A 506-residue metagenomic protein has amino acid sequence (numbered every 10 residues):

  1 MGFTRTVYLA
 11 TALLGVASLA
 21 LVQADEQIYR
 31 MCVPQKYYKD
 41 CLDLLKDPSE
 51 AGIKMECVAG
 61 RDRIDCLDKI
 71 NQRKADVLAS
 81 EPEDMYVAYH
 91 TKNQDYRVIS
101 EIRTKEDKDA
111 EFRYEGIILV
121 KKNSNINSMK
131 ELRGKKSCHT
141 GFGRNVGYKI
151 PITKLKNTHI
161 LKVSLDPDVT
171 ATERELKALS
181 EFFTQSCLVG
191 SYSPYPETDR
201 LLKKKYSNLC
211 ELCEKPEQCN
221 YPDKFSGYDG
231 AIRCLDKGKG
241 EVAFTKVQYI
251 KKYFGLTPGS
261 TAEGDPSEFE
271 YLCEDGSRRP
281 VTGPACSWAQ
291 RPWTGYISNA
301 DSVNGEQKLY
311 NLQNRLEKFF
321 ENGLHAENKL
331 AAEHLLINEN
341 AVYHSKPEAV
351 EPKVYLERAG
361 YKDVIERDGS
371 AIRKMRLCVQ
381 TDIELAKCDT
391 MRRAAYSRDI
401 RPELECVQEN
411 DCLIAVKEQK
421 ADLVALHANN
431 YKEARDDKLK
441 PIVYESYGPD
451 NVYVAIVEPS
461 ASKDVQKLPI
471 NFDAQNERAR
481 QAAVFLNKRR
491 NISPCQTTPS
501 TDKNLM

Functional and structural regions predicted by a protein language model:
G2-A75, S80-E83, E101-R113, K130 (+9 more regions): N-terminal hydrophobic or amphipathic helices and topogenic motifs
Q27-M31, R133-S137, V242, K374-L377 (+1 more regions): Hydrophobic beta-strand segments of well-ordered beta-sheets in folded domains
S49, I70, K74-L78, A88-N93 (+9 more regions): Domain-wide signal for the mature, well-folded portions of proteins, strongly enriched in nucleus-encoded organellar
K74, Y86, K122, H139-G141 (+9 more regions): Sec/Tat-exported extracytoplasmic proteins
A79-D95, K154, D199-L209, R233-D236 (+5 more regions): A ligand-binding cleft/hinge motif common to bilobed small-molecule-binding domains
E83-V87, S124-I126, F142-V146, Q248-K252 (+5 more regions): Solvent-exposed loop/turn segments at secondary-structure junctions within structured extracellular/periplasmic domains
E101-F182, E445-C495: A conserved helix-loop-strand patch within extracytoplasmic ligand-binding domains of the periplasmic binding
N220-A231, D236-G238: Flexible, glycine-rich surface segments
